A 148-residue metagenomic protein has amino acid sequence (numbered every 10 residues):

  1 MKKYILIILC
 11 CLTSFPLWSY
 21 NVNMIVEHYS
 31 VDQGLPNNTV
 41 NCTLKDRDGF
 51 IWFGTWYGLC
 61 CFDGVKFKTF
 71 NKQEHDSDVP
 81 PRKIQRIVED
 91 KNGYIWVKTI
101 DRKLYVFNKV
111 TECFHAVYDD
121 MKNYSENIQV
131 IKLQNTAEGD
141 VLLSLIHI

Functional and structural regions predicted by a protein language model:
M1-I148: Carboxylate-rich, polar loop motifs that coordinate divalent cations or form catalytic acidic clusters
